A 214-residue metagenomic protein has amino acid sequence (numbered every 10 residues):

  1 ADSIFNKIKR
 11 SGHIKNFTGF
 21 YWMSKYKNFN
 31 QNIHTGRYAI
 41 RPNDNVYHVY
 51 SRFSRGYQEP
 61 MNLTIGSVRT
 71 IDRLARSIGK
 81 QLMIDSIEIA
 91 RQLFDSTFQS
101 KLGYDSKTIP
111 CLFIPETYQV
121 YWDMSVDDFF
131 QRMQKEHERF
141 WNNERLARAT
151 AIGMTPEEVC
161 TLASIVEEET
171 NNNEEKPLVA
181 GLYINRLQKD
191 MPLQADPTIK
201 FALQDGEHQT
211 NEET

Functional and structural regions predicted by a protein language model:
A1-D205: Conserved catalytic or metal-liganding residues and their short signature motifs at active sites of enzymes
E207-T214: N-terminal positively charged amphipathic segments used for targeting/anchoring
